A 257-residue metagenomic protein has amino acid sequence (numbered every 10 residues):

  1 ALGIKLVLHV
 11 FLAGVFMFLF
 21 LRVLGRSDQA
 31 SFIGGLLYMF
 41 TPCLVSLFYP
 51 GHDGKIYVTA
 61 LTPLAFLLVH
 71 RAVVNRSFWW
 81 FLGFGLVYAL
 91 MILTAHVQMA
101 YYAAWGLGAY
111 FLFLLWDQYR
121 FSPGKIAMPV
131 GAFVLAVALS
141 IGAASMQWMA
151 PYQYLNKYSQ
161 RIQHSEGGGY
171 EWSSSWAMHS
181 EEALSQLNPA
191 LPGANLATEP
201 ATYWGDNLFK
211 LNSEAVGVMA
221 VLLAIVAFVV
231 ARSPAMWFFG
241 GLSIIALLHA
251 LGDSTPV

Functional and structural regions predicted by a protein language model:
A1-K5: Juxtamembrane segments of multi-pass membrane glycosylation machinery that transfer sugars from lipid-linked donors
V7-L24, D28-D117, A132-P151: Membrane-embedded helix bundles of polyisoprenyl
R22-G25, R71-V74, W116-F121, A150-Q160 (+3 more regions): Juxtamembrane transmembrane-helix termini
L36-T41, S77-G85, A190-T202, M219 (+1 more regions): Active-site-adjacent bridging/hinge elements
L44-Y57, E166, A201-N212, I245-V257: Membrane-helix boundary/interfacial segments in multi-pass membrane proteins
F111, G124-M149, H164-G169, F239-L247: Hydrophobic alpha-helical membrane-interfacial segments at the cytosolic entry of transmembrane helices
Q118-G131, L223-P256: Membrane-interface helix-loop-helix junctions at transmembrane boundaries of multi-pass membrane enzymes, predominantly
S140-F228: Periplasmic/ER-lumenal interhelical loops and adjacent helix-loop junctions in multi-pass membrane proteins
